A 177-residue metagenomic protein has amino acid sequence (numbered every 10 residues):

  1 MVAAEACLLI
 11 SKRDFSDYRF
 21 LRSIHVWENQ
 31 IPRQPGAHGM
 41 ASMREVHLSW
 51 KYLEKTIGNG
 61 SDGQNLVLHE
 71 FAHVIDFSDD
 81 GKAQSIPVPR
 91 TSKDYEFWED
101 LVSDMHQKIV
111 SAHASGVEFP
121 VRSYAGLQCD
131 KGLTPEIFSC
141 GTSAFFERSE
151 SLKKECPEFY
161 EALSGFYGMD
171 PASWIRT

Functional and structural regions predicted by a protein language model:
M1-V2, D17-E28: Propeptide-to-catalytic entry region of secreted or membrane-anchored zinc metalloproteases
A4-K12, N29-S61, G81-T177: Metalloprotease/metallohydrolase-associated module, dominated by Zn2+-dependent proteases
D62-S78, S139: Active-site recognition of the HExxH zinc-binding catalytic motif
